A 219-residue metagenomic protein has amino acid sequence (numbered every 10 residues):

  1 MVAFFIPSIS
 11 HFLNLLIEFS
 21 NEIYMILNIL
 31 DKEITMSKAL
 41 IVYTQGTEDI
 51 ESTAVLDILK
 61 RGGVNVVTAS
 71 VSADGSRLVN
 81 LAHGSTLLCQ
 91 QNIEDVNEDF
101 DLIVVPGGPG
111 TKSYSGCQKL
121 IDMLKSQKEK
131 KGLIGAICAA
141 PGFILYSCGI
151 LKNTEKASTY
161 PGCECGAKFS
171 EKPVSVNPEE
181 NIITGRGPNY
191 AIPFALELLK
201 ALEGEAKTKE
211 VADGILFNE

Functional and structural regions predicted by a protein language model:
M1-A3, S8-H11, N21-M25: N-terminal leader/targeting segments
I6-P7, L30, I41: Generic early N-terminus positional signal peaking at residue ~5-7
I9, L13-L16, S147: Local alpha-helix boundary/kink/capping signal
N14-T35: Short, Lys/Arg-enriched N-terminal segments with co-localized hydrophobic residues within the first ~10-30 amino acids
S37-Y43, T47, I58-V71, Q90-Q91 (+1 more regions): Active-site-adjacent pocket-lining segments in enzyme domains
S72-C89: N-terminal beta-loop-helix "entrance" segment that forms/cooperates in small-molecule cofactor or anionic ligand
